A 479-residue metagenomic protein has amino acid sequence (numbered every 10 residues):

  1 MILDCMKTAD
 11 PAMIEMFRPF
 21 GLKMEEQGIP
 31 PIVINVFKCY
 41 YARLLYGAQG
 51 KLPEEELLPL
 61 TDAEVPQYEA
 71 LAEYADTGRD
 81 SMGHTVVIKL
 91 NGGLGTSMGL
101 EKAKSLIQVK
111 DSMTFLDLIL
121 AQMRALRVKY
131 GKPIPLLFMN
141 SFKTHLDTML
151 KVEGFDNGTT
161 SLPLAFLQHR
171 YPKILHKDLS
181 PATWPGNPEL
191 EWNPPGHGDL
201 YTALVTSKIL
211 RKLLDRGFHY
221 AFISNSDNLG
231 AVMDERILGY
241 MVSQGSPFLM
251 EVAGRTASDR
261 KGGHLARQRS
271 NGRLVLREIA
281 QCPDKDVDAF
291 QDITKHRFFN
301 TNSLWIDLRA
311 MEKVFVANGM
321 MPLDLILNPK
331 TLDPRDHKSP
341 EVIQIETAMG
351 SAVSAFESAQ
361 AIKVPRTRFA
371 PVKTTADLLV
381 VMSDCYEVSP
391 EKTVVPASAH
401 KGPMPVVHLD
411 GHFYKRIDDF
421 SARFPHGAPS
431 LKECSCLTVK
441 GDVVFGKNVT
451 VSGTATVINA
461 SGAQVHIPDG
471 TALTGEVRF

Functional and structural regions predicted by a protein language model:
M1-K89, S97-K104, Q108-Y220, A428 (+3 more regions): Conserved N-terminal catalytic core of the sugar/cofactor nucleotidyltransferase
M1-V86, G239-F479: Left-handed beta-helix
I88, I107, L137, A165-L167 (+5 more regions): Hydrophobic/aromatic beta-strand patches that form the interior of the parallel beta-sheet core in alpha/beta enzyme
L90, V109, F138-F142, S224-S226 (+4 more regions): Short His-Asn-centered micro-motif
N91-G92, S226, L308, T375: Residues immediately flanking
F115-I119, N225, F248-M250, L473: Extended, hydrophobic alpha-helical segments in both membrane/secreted and soluble proteins
P135-T144, S226-L229, R366-A370, T374: Conserved short loop/turn motifs at secondary-structure junctions
D147-L308, E312-G319: Conserved core of the sugar-phosphate nucleotidyltransferase
